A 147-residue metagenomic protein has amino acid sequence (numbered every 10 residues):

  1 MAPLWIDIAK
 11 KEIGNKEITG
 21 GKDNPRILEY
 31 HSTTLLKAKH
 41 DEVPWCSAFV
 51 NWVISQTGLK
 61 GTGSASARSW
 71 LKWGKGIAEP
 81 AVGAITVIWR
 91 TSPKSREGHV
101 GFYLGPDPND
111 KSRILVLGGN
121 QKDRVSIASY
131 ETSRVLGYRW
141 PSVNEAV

Functional and structural regions predicted by a protein language model:
M1-T62, S142, A146-V147: N-terminal capping segments
A2, L59-S126: ...with weaker cross-activation on analogous glycine-rich loops/strands in unrelated enzymes
I6, R113-I114, V135: A residue-level signal for beta-strand positions that form part of recognition/binding surfaces within mature
I13, T19-G20, E97-V100, L117-G118 (+1 more regions): Short glycine-rich loop/turn motifs that provide flexible caps or phosphate-binding loops at active sites
T19, K111, S126-I127, S133: Short acidic, gly/pro-rich beta-turn/loop elements at beta-sheet edges and active-site/ligand-binding grooves
N24-P25, S66, E131: Helix N-terminus capping/helix-initiation residues
I127-V147: Intrinsically disordered, low-complexity, charged/polar segments
